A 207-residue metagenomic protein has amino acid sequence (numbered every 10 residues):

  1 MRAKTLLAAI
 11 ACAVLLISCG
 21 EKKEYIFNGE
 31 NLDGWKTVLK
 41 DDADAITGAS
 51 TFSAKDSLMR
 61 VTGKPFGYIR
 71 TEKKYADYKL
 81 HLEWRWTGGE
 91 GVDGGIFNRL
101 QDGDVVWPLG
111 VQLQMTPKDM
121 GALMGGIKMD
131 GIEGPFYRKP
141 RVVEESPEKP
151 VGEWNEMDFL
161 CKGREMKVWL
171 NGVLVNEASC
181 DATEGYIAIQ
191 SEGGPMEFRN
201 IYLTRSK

Functional and structural regions predicted by a protein language model:
M1-L7: Bacterial N-terminal signal peptides that target proteins for export
A9-A11, R70: Low-complexity, intrinsically disordered short segments enriched for Gly/Pro and polybasic residues
A11-S18: Hydrophobic h-region of N-terminal signal peptides that target proteins for export in Gram-negative bacteria
C19-K207: Carbohydrate-interacting regions of secretory-pathway proteins
